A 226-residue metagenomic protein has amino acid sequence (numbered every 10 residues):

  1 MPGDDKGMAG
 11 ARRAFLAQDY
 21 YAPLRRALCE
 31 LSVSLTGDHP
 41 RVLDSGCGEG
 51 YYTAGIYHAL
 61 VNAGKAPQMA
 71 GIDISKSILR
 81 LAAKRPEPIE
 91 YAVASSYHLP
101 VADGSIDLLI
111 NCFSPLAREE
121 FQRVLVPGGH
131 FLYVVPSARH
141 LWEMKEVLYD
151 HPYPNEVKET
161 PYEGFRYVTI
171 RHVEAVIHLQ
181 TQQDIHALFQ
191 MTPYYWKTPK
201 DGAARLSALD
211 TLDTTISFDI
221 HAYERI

Functional and structural regions predicted by a protein language model:
G3-A27, L31: Class I SAM-dependent methyltransferase Rossmann-like catalytic core, especially the SAM/SAH-binding loop
H39-G48: Conserved class I S-adenosyl-L-methionine
E49-G64: Conserved SAM-binding loop of SAM-dependent methyltransferases across substrates and taxa, primarily the Class I
S75-S77: Conserved SAM/SAH-binding beta-strand->alpha-helix loop
E87-L99: Conserved SAM-binding strand-loop segment of SAM-dependent methyltransferases
Y97-L108: A short acidic, Gly/Pro-enriched loop at the edge of an enzyme's catalytic core that lines a small-molecule cofactor
G128-A138: Conserved beta-strand signature within the Rossmann-like core of class I S-adenosyl-L-methionine
V173-I226: Conserved Class I S-adenosyl-L-methionine
